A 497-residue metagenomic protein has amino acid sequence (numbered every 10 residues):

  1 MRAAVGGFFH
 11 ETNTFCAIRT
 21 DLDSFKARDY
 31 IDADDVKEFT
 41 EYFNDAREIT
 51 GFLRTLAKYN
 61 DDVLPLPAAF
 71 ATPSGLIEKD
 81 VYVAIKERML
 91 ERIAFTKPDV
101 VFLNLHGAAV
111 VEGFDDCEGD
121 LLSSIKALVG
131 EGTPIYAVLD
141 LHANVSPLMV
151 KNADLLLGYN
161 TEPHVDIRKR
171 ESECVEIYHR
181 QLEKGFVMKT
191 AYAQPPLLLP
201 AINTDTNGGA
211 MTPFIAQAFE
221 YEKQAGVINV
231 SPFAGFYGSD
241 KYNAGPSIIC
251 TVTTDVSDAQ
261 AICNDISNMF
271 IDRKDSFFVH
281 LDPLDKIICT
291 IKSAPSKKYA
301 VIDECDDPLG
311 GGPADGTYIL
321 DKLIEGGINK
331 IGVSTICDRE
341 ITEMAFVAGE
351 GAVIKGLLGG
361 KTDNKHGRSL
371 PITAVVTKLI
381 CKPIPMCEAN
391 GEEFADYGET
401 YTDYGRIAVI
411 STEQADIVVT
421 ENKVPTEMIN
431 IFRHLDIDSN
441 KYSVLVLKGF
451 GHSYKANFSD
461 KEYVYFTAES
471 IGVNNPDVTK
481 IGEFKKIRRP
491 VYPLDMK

Functional and structural regions predicted by a protein language model:
M1-K58: N-terminal amphipathic/basic leader segments beginning at the initiator methionine
R2, K58-D61, P65, E91-V101 (+1 more regions): Glycine-rich phosphate/diphosphate-binding loops that line cofactor/substrate pockets in enzymes
A4, F8-E11, F15-C16, F25 (+7 more regions): Active-site histidine-anchored catalytic micro-motif
L53-V81, I85-R92: Low-complexity, highly charged intrinsically disordered N-terminal segments that act as targeting/localization
A57-D61, A94, A127-G130, G158-T161 (+9 more regions): Generic secondary-structure signature for well-ordered alpha-helical cores
E171, V175, H179-F219: Conserved anion/nucleotide-ligand pocket segment
I202-Q414, V418-N422: Hard-cation-handling environments
I271, E388-K497: Extended hydrophobic packing segments that form well-structured cores
